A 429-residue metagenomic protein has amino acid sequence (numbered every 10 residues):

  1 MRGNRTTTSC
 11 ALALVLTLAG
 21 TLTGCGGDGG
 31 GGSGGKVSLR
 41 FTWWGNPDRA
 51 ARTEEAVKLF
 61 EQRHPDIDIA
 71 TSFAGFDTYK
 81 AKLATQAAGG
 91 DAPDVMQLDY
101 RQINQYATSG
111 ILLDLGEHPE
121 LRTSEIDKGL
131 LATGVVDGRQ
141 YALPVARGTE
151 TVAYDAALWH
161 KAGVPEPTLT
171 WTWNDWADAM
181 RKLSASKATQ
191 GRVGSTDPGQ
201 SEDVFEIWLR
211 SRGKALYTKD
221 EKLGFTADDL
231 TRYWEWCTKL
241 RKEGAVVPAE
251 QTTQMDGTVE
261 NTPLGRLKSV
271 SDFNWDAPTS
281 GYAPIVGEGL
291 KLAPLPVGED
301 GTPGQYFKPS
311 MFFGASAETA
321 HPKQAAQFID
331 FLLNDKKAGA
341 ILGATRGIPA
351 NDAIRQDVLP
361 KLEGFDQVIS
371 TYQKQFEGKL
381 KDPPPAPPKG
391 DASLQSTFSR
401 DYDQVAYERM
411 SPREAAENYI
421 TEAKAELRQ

Functional and structural regions predicted by a protein language model:
L59-I126, H160-G163, N261-S271, G281 (+3 more regions): Extracytoplasmic "Venus flytrap"/periplasmic binding protein-like
P93-D94, T123-L158, V193, T302-Q305 (+1 more regions): A structural signal for short loop-to-beta-strand junctions that line the ligand-binding cleft of periplasmic/secreted
Y100-T149, K291-A293, L362, E377: Hinge/lid segment of periplasmic solute-binding proteins
Y106-I111, L130-P167, D197-K219, K308-S316 (+2 more regions): Periplasmic solute-binding protein
Y141-V145, E150, N174-T231, L264 (+1 more regions): Extracytoplasmic/periplasmic solute-binding protein
M180, K222-Q251: Glycine-centered hinge/linker elements that transmit conformational signals in sensory and ligand-binding systems
S280, M311, A315-A392: Mature extracytoplasmic/periplasmic domains
I369-E422: C-terminal capping/gating helix-and-loop segments adjacent to ligand/active sites or protein-protein/ligand interfaces
